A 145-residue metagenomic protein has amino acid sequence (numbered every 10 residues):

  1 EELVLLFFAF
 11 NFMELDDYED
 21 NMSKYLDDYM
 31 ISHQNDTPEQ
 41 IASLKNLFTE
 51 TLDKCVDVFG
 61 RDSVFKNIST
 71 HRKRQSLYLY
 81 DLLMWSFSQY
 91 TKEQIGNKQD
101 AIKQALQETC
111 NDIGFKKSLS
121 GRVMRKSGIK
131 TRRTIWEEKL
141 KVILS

Functional and structural regions predicted by a protein language model:
E1-S145: Flexible coil/loop and intrinsically disordered segments
